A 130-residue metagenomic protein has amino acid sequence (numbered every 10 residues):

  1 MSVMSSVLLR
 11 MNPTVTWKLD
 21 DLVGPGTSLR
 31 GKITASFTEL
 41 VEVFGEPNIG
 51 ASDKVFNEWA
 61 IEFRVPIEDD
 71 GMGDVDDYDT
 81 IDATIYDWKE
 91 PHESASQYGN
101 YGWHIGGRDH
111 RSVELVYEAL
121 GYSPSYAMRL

Functional and structural regions predicted by a protein language model:
S2-L130: Catalytic phosphate/metal-binding cores of nucleic-acid and nucleotide-processing enzymes, i.e., regions that mediate
